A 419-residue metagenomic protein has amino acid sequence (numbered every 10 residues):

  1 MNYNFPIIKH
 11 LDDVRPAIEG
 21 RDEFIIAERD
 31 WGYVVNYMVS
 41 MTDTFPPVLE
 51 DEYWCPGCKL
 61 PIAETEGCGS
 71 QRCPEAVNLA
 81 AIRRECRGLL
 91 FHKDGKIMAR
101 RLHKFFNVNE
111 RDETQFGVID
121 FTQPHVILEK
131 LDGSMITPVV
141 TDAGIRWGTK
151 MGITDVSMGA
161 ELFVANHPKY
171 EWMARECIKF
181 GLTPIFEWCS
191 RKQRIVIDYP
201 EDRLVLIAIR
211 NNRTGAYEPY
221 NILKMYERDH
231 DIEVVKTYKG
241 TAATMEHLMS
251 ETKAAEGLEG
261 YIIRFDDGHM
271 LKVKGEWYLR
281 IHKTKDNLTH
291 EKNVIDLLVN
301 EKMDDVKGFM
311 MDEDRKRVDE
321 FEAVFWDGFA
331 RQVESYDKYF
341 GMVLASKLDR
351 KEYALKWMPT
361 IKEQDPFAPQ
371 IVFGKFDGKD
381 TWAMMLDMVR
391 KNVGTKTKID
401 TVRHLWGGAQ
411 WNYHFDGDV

Functional and structural regions predicted by a protein language model:
M1-V419: Core nucleotide-handling region used for phosphoryl-transfer chemistry
